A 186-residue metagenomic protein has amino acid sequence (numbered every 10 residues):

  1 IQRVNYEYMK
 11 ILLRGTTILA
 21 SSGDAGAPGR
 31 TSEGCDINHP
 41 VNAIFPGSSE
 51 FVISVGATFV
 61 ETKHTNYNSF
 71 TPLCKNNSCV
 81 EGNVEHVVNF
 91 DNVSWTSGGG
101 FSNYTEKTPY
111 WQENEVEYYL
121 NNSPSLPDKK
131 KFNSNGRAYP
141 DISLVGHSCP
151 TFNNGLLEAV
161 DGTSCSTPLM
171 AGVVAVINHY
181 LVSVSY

Functional and structural regions predicted by a protein language model:
I1-Y186: Extracellular protease catalytic domains of secreted zymogens
